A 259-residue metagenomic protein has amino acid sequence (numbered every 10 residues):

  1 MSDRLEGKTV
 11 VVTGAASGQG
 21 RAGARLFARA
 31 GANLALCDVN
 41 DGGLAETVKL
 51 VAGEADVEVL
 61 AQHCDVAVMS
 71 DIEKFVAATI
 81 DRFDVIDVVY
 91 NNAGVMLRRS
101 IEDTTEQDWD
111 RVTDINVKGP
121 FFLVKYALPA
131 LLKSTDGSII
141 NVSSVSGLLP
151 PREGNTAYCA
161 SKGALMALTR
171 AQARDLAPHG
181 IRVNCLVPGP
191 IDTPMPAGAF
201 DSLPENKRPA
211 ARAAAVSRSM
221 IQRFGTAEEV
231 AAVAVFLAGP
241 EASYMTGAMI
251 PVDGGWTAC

Functional and structural regions predicted by a protein language model:
S2-R4, L149, A234-V235, T246-C259: Short C-terminal tail/terminal secondary-structure segment of NAD(P)H-dependent dehydrogenase/reductase domains
D3-A35: Canonical Rossmann dinucleotide-binding motif of NAD(H)/NADP(H)-dependent dehydrogenases/reductases, specifically
Y90, A177, R182, M245-G247: Short, small/polar-rich loop/turn modules that mediate ligand/substrate recognition or access, typified
S100-I101, D108-D110, A211, A215: Substrate-binding pocket helix/loop in short-chain dehydrogenase/reductase
V124, S161, T169: Active-site helix of classical SDR
P129, R174-D175, S243: Alpha-helical segment proximal to the catalytic Tyr-Lys
S144: Residue(s) in the substrate-gating loop at a strand-loop-helix junction that position the organic substrate next
